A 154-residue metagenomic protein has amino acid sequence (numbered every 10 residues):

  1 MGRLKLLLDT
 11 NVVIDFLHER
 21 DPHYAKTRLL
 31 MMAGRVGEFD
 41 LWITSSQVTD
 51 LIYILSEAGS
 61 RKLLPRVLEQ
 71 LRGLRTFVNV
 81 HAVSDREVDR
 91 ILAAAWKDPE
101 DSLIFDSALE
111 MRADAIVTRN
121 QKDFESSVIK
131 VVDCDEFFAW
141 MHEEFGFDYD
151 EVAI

Functional and structural regions predicted by a protein language model:
M1-I43, G59-L63, S126, H142-I154: Short, well-structured N-terminal submotif of metal-dependent ribonuclease cores
V12, D50-I54, R90: A general alpha-helix detector
V13, V48, F124, F137-F138: A generic structural signal for short hydrophobic patches within well-formed alpha-helices
Y53-V83: Helix-adjacent hinge/juxtasegments
T76-Q121, Y149-V152: Active-site neighborhoods of divalent-metal-dependent phosphate/nucleic-acid chemistry enzymes
N79-V83, V131-A139: Short acidic-hydrophobic, aromatic-tinged amphipathic segments that line or gate anion-handling sites
K122-I129: Short loop/helix-cap segments at secondary-structure boundaries that form the rim of catalytic
